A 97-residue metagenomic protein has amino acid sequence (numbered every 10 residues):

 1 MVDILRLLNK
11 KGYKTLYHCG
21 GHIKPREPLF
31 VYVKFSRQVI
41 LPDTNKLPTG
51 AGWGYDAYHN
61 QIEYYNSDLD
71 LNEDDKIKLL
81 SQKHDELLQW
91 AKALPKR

Functional and structural regions predicted by a protein language model:
M1-L47: Amphipathic, interaction-prone secondary-structure segments
Y13-P25, G52-Q61, Q89-R97: Short glycine-rich, low-complexity/disordered patches
I40-L71: Intrinsically disordered, low-complexity regulatory segments enriched in Ser/Thr/Pro and charged residues
N60-R97: Ampiphathic alpha-helical segments that act as solvent-exposed interaction surfaces
